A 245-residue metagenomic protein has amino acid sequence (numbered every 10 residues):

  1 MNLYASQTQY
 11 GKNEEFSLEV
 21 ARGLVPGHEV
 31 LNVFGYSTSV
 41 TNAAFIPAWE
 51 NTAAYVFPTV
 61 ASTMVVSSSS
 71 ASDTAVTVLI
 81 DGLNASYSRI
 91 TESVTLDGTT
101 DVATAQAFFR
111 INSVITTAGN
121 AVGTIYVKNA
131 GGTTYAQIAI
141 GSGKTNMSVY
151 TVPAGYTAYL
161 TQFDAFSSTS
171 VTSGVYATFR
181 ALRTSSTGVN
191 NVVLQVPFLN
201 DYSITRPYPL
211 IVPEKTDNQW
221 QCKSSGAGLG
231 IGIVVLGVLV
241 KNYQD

Functional and structural regions predicted by a protein language model:
N2-R110, T117-D245: Beta-strand-centric surfaces of beta-sandwich/beta-rich domains
